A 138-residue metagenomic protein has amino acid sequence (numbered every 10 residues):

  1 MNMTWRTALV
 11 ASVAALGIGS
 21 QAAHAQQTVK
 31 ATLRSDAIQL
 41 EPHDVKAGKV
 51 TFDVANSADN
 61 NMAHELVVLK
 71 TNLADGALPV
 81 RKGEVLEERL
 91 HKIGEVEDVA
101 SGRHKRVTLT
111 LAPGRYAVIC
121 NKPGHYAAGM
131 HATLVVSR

Functional and structural regions predicted by a protein language model:
M1-V10: Bacterial N-terminal signal peptides that target proteins for export
A11-S12, A23: Cleavable N-terminal signal peptides
G19-A25: Sec/Tat signal peptide C-region and signal peptidase I cleavage site
Q26-K49: N-terminal edge beta-strand
E41-M62, L66-V68, K105-V118: Beta-strand cores of secreted/periplasmic/IMS beta-sandwich domains, seen most often in copper-related folds
L69-D75, V136-R138: Short edge-strand/loop segments of extracellular domains
L73-L111: Extracytoplasmic beta-sandwich strand-turn segments characteristic of Greek-key/jelly-roll folds
E97-R138: Extracellular/periplasmic metallocenter environments
